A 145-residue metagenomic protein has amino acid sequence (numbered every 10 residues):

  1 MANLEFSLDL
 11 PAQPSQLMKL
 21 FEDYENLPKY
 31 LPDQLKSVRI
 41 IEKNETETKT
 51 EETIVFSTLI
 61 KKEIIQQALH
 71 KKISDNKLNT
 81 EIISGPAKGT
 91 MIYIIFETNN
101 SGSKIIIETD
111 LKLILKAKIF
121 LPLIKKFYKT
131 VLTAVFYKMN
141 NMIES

Functional and structural regions predicted by a protein language model:
M1-E47: Hydrophobic ligand-binding cavity/cleft-lining segments
M1-S7, E47-K49, K77, M91 (+1 more regions): Intrinsic-disorder/low-complexity, polar/charged segments enriched in Ser/Thr/Lys/Arg/Asp/Glu/Gln
A2, Y30, Q34, T53-I54 (+6 more regions): Amphipathic alpha-helical hairpins
L10, I54, T109-L111: Hydrophobic beta-strand positions in extracellular immunoglobulin-like domains
P14-S15, E42-T46, K71-N76, I95-K104: A short, structured loop/turn motif at beta-sheet edges
E25, Y128, L132-E144: Short amphipathic alpha-helical signal-transduction/dimerization elements
R39-S84, Y137-S145: Glycine-rich portal/gate segments that line the openings of hydrophobic small-molecule binding cavities
E81-T133: Beta-strand/loop substructures that line and gate deep hydrophobic ligand-binding cavities in soluble
